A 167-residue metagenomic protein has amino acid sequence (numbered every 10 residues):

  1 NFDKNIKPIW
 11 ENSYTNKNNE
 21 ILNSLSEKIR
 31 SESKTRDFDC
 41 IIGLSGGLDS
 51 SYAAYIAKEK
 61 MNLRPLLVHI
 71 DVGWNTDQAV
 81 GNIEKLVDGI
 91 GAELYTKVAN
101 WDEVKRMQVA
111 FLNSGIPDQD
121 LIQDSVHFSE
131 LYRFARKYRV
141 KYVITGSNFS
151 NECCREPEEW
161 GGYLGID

Functional and structural regions predicted by a protein language model:
N1-D167: ATP-dependent adenylation/nucleotidyltransferase module used to activate substrates
